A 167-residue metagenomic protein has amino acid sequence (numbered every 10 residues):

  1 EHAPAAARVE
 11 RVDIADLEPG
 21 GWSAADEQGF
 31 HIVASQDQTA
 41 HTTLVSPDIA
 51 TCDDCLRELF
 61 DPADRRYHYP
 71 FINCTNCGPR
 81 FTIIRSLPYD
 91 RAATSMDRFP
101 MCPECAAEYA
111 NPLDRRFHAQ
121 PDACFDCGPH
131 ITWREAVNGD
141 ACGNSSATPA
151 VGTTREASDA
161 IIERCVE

Functional and structural regions predicted by a protein language model:
E1-T132, V166: Intrinsically disordered, low-complexity, mixed-charge
W133, R155-E167: Iron-sulfur-cluster electron-transfer modules
E135-A157: Intrinsically disordered, low-complexity terminal tails and inter-domain linkers enriched for S/T/G/P/D/E
